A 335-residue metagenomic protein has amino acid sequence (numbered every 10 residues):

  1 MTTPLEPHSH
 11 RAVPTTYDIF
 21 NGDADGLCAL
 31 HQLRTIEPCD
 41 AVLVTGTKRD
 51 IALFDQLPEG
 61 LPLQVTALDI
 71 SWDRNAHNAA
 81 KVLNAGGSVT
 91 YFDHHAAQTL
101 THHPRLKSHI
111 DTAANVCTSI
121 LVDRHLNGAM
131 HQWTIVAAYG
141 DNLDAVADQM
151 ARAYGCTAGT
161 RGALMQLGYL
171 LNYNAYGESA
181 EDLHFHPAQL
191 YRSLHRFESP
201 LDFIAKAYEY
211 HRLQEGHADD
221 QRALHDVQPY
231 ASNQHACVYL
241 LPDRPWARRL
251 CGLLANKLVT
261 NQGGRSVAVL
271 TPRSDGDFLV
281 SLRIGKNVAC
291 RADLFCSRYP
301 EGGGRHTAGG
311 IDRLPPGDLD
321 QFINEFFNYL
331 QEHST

Functional and structural regions predicted by a protein language model:
M1-Q166, Q234-H235, Y239, P245-V267 (+1 more regions): Replace "Mg2+/Mn2+-dependent" with "divalent metal-dependent
L5-H10, A175-H186, I204-D219, R249-N256: Short N-terminal helix-initiation segments at or just after the protein's N-terminus
D55, M165, A188-R192, H211-Q214 (+3 more regions): Generic detector of well-ordered alpha-helical segments enriched in charged/polar residues, highlighting helical
S108-A113, S193-Y239: Oxyanion-binding "anion nests"
L143, Y173, G177, H195 (+2 more regions): Generic alpha-helical secondary structure signal
A147-E198: Loop-centered beta-sheet repeat module
